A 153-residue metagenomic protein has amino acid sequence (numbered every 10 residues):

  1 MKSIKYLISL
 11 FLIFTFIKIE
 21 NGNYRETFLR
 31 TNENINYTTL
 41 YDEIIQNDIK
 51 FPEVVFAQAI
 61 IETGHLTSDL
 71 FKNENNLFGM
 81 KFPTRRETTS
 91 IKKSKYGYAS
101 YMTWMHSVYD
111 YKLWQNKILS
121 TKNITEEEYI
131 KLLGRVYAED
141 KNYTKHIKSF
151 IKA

Functional and structural regions predicted by a protein language model:
S3-A153: Catalytic cores of secreted/periplasmic lytic hydrolases that degrade extracellular macromolecules
